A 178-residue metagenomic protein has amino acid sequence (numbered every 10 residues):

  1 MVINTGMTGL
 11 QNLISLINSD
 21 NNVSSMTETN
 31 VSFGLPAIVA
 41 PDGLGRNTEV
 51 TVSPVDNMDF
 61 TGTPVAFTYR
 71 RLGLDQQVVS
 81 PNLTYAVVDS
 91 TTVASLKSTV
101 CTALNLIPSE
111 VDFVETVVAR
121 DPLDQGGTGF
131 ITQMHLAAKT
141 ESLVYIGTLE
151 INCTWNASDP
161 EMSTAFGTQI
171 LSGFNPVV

Functional and structural regions predicted by a protein language model:
M1-V178: Beta-rich interaction/scaffold domains
